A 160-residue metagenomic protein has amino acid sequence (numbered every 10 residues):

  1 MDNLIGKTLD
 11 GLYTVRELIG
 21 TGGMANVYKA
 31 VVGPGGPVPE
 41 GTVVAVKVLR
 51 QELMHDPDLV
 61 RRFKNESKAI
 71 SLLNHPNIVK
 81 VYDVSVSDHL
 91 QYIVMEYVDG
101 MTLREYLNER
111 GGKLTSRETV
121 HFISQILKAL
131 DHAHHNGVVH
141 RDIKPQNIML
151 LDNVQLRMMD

Functional and structural regions predicted by a protein language model:
R16-G22, V27: Protein kinase glycine-rich loop
G20, N65, N74-N77: Flexible N-lobe loop architecture of eukaryotic-like protein kinase catalytic domains
R50-L72: AlphaC helix of the eukaryotic protein kinase fold
V84: Activation-segment/catalytic-loop signature of the eukaryotic protein kinase fold
D88-T102: Conserved short submotifs of the Hanks-type protein kinase catalytic core that shape the nucleotide-binding pocket
L103-L114: AlphaC helix of the protein kinase catalytic domain
F122-I123: Activation segment signature within eukaryotic-like protein kinase domains
L127-V138: Protein kinase catalytic-loop region centered on the HRD/HxD motif
